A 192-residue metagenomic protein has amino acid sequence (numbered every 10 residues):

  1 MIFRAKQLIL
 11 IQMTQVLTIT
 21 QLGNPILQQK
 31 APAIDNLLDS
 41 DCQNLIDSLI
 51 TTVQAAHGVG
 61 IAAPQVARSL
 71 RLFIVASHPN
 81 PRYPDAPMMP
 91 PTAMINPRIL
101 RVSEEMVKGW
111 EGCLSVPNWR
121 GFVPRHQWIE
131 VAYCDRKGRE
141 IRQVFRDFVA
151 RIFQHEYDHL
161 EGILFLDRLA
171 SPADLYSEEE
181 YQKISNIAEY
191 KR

Functional and structural regions predicted by a protein language model:
L8-Q154, H159-R192: Active-site rim/adjacent substrate-binding subdomains
